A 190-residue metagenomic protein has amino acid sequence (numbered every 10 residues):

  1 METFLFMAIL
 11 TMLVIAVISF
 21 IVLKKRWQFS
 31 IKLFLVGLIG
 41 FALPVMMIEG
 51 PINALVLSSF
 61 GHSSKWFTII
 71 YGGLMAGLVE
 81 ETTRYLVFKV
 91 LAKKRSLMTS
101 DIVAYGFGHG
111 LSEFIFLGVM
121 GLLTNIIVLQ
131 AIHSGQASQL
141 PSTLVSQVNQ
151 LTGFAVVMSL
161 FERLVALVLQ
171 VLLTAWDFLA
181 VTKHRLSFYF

Functional and structural regions predicted by a protein language model:
M1-F190: Hydrophobic alpha-helical segments at protein termini of multi-pass membrane proteins
